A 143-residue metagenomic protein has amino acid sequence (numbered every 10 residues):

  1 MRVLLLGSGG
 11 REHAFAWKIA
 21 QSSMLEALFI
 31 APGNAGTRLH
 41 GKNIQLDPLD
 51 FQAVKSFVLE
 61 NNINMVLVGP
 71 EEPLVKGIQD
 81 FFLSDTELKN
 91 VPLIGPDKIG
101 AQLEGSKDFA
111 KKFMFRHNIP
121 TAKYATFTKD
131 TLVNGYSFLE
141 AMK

Functional and structural regions predicted by a protein language model:
M1-I99, F109: ATP-binding N-terminal substructure of ATP-dependent carboxylate-amine bond-forming enzymes
L4-L5, N90, G105-K143: Active-site nucleotide/adenylate-binding loops and adjacent lid/helix of ATP-dependent enzymes
G100-E104: Short, small-residue-enriched loops and turns at beta-alpha junctions that line or gate enzyme active sites
